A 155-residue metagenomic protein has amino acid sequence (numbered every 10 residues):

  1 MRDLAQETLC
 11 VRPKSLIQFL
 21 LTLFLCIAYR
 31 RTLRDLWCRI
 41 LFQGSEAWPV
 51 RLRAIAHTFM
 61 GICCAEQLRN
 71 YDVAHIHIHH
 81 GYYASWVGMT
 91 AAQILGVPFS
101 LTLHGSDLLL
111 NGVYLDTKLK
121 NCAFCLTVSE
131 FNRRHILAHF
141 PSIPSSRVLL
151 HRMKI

Functional and structural regions predicted by a protein language model:
M1-A54: A conserved catalytic-core segment of Leloir-type glycosyltransferases
T8-R12, L52-R53, C64-Y83: Short N-terminal targeting/anchoring amphipathic segment
A56-I62, S85-V87, I94-N121: Nucleotide-sugar donor phosphate/pyrophosphate-binding loop at the beta->alpha transition of glycosyltransferases
A65-R69, M89, L137: Generic structural signal for well-ordered alpha-helical scaffold segments
H77-I78, T102, L126-S129: Active-site-adjacent beta-strand anchor residues
V97-P98, L108, L115-I155: Donor nucleotide-sugar binding/catalytic pocket of nucleotide-sugar-dependent glycosyltransferases
